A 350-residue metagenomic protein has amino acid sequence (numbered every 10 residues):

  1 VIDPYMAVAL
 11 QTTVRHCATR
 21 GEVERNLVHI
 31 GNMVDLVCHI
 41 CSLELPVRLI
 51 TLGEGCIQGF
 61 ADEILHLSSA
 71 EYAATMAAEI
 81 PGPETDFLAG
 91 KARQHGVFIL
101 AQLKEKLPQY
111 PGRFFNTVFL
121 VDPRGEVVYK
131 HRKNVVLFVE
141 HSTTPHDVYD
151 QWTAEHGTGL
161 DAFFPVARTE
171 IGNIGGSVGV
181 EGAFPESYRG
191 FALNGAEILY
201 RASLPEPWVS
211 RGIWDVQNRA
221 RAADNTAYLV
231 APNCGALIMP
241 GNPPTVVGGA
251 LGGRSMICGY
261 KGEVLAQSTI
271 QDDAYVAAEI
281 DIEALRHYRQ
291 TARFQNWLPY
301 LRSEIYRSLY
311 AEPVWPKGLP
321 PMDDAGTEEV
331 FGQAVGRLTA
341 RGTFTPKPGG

Functional and structural regions predicted by a protein language model:
I2-T19, V23, T51, T117 (+3 more regions): Active-site-proximal beta-strand elements of phosphoester/diester hydrolases
M6, F115-T117, F163, V247 (+2 more regions): Conserved beta-strand and immediately adjacent loop positions that scaffold enzyme active sites
R15-R25, A77, T143-Q151: Acidic/histidine-rich helix-loop elements that form or flank divalent-metal/phosphate-binding sites at the catalytic
R20-N26, F98, P165-V166, P348-G350: Eukaryotic scaffold repeat domains enriched in small/polar residues
E24, D35-R132, F138-V139, P205-N225: Cys-nucleophile CN-hydrolase/nitrilase-fold catalytic domain and related Cys-dependent amidase chemistry that acts on
I80-L100, N173, G179-E279: CN hydrolase (nitrilase-like) catalytic-core segments centered on the catalytic cysteine and neighboring Lys/Glu
L107-E197, P207-A220: Active-site catalytic loop in hydrolytic enzyme cores
N233-G350: C-terminal beta-strand edge segments of enzyme domains
